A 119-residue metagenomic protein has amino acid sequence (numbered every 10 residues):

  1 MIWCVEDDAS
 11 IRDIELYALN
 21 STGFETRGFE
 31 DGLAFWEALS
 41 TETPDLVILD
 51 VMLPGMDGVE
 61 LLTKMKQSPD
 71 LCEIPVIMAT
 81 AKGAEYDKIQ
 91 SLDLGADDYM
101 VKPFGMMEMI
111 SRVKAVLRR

Functional and structural regions predicted by a protein language model:
M1-S10, E15-L19, V47: Conserved acidic segment of CheY-like receiver
G28-L46: Acidic, metal-coordinating helix/loop segments flanking the phosphotransfer/catalytic sites of two-component signaling
T43-D45, D70-P75: His-Asp phosphorelay/catalytic-motif detector in bacterial-type signaling
D50, T80: Active-site residues of response regulator receiver
P54, C72, A84, K102: The feature encodes the CheY-like receiver
F104-L117: C-terminal output helix
